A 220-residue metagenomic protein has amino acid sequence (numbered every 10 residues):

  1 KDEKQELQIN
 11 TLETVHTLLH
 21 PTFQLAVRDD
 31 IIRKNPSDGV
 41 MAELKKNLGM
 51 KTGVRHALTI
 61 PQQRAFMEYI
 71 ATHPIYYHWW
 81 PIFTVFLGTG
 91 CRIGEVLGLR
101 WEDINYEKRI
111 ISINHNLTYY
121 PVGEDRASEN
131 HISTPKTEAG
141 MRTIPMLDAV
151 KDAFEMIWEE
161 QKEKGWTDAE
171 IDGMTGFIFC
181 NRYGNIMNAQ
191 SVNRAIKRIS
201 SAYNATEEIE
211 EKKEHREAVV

Functional and structural regions predicted by a protein language model:
K1, E159-M174: N-terminal DNA-binding module of tyrosine recombinases/phage integrases
K1-D29, P36, P74-I75, N185-V192 (+1 more regions): N-terminal core-binding DNA-recognition domain of tyrosine site-specific recombinases/integrases
Q5-I9, E13-L18, R28, I32-K34 (+6 more regions): Basic, Lys/Arg- and aromatic-enriched nucleic-acid-binding interface segment
R28, F66-T72, E160-E163, S201-T206: Conserved helix-loop functional segments at active or binding sites
T52, I110-S112, P121-G123, I132-M156 (+1 more regions): C-terminal catalytic core of Y-nucleophile DNA break-rejoin enzymes
Y76, E107, I113, P121-E124 (+4 more regions): Extended hydrophobic-aromatic, low-complexity segments
D103: Phosphate-binding active sites in nucleotide-utilizing proteins
